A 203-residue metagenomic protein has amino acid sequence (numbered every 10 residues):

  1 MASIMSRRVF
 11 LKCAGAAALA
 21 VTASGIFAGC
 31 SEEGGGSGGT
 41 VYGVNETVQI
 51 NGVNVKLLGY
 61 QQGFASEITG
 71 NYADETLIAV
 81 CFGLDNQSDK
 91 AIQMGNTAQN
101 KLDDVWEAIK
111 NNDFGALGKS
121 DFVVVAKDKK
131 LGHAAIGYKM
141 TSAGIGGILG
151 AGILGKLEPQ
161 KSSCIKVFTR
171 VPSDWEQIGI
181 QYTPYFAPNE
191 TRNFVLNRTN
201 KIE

Functional and structural regions predicted by a protein language model:
A2-A18: N-terminal secretory signal peptides and thylakoid transit peptides that target proteins across membranes
A28-G29: C-terminal motif of bacterial Sec signal peptides marking the signal peptidase cleavage site
E32-G43: Bacterial Sec signal peptide processing site at the extreme N-terminus
V41-V44, G63-I68, I148-I153: Short structured motifs
A65-A79, K156: Short, solvent-exposed beta-strand/turn "edge" segments of beta-rich domains on protein surfaces
I78-N86: Short, well-ordered beta-strand segments enriched in hydrophobic/aromatic residues
D85-E158: The feature marks short-to-medium sequence segments in extracytoplasmic or secretory-pathway proteins
G152-E203: Surface-exposed edge beta-strand/loop patches
